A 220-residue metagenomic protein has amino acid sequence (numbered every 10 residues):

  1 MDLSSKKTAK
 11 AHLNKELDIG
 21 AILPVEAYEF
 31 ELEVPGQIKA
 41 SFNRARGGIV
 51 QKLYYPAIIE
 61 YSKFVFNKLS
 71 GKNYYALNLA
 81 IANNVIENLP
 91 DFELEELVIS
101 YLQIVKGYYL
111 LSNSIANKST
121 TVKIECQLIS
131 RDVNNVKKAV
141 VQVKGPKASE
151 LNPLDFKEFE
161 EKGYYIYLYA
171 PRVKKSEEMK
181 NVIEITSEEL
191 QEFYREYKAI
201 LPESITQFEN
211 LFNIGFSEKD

Functional and structural regions predicted by a protein language model:
M1-D220: Mixed-charge (Asp/Glu-Lys/Arg
